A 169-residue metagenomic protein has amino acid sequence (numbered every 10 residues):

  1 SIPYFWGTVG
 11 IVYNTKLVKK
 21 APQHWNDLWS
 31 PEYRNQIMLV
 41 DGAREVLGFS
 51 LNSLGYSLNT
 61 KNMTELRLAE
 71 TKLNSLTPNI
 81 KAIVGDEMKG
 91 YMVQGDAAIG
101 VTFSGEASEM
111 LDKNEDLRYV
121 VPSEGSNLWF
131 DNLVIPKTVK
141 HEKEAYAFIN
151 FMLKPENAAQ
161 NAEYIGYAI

Functional and structural regions predicted by a protein language model:
S1-I11, Q36-M38: A structural signal for short loop-to-beta-strand junctions that line the ligand-binding cleft of periplasmic/secreted
S1-P3, E115-N127, P136-V139: Short beta-strand->loop
S1-W6, K19-N26: Hinge/lid segment of periplasmic solute-binding proteins
W6-T8, Q23, R34, N114 (+1 more regions): Extracytoplasmic
G10-L17, N52-S53, W129-E144, Q160: A bilobed periplasmic-binding-protein/Venus flytrap-type ligand-binding module shared by bacterial periplasmic
H24, E65-L68, K72, K140-M152 (+1 more regions): Short amphipathic alpha-helical coupling segments at ligand-binding clamshell hinges and other catalytic/signaling
Y33-E45, F151-I169: Periplasmic-binding protein-like
M38-G42, V46, S50, L58-E124: Ligand-binding pocket segment of bilobal, Venus flytrap-like solute-binding proteins
